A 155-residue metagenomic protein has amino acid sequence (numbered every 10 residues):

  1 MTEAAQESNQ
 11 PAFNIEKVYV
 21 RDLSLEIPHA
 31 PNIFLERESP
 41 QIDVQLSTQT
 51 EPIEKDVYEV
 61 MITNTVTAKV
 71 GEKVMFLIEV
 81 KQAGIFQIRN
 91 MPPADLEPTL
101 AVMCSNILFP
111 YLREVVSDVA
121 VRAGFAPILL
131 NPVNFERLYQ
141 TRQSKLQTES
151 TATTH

Functional and structural regions predicted by a protein language model:
M1-I107, Y111-H155: N-terminal intrinsically disordered, cationic/polar leader segments that include organellar targeting peptides
